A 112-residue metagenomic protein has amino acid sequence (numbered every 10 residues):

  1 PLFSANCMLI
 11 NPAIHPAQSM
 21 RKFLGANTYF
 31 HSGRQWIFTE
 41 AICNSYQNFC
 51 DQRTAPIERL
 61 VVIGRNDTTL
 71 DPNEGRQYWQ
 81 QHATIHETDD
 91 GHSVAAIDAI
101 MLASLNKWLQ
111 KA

Functional and structural regions predicted by a protein language model:
P1-L2: Glycine-rich nucleophile elbow surrounding the catalytic serine of serine-hydrolase chemistry
N6-S104, W108-A112: The alpha/beta-hydrolase serine catalytic core
